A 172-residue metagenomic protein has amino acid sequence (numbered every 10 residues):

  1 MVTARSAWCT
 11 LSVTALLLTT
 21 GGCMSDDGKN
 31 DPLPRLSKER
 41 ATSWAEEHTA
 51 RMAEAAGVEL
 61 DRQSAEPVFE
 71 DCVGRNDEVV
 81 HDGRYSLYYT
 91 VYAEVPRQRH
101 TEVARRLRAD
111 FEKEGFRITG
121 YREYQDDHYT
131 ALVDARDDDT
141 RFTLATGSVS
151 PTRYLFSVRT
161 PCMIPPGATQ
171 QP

Functional and structural regions predicted by a protein language model:
V2-T10, L16-D82: N-terminal leader/targeting segments
T42-E54, R136-P172: Extracellularly exposed regions in secreted/surface proteins, prominently low-complexity, repeat-rich
V68-G74, I118-R141: Ser/Thr-rich, low-complexity intrinsically disordered terminal regions
V79-G83, Y124-D127, S148-P151: Short, ordered beta-strand-loop transition motifs
G83-D126: Long, charged/polar, surface-exposed segments that mediate recognition or autoinhibition
